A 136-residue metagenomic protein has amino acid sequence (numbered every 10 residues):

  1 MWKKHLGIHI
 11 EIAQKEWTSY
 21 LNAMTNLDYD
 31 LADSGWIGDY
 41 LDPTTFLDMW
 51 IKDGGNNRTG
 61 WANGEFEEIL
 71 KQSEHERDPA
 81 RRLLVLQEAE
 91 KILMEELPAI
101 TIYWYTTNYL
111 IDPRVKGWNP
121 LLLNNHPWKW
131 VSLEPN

Functional and structural regions predicted by a protein language model:
W2-K3, D30, L47, S73 (+2 more regions): Residue-level signal for nonpolar/aromatic packing positions in well-ordered secondary structure
W2-K4, M94, N125: A generic structural signal for short, solvent-exposed coil/turn residues that cap or connect secondary-structure
K3, I10, E74-H75, A80-Q87 (+1 more regions): Conserved C-terminal helix/tail region of periplasmic/extracytoplasmic solute-binding proteins
K4, N22, G64-K71, A80-K91: Solvent-exposed, polar/charged alpha-helical surfaces in well-ordered, non-transmembrane soluble domains, broadly
K4-I51: Periplasmic binding protein-like
A23-L27, T45-R77, W104-N136: Short, solvent-exposed loop/beta-turn-alpha elements that line the ligand-binding surface or hinge of extracytoplasmic
A32-G35, R77-P113: Bilobed periplasmic-binding protein-like "clamshell/Venus-flytrap" ligand-binding domains
